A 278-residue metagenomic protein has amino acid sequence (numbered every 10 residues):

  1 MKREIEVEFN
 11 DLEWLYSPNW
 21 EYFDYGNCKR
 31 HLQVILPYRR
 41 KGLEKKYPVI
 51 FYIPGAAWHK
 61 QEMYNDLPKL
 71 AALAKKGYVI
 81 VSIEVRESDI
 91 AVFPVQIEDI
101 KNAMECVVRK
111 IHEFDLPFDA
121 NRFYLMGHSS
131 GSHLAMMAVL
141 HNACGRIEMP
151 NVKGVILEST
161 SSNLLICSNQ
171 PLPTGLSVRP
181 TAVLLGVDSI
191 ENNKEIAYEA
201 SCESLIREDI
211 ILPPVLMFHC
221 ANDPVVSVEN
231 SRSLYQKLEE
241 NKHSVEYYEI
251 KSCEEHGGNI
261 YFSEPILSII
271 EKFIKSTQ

Functional and structural regions predicted by a protein language model:
M1-Q278: Alpha/beta-hydrolase superfamily serine-hydrolase fold, recognizing
